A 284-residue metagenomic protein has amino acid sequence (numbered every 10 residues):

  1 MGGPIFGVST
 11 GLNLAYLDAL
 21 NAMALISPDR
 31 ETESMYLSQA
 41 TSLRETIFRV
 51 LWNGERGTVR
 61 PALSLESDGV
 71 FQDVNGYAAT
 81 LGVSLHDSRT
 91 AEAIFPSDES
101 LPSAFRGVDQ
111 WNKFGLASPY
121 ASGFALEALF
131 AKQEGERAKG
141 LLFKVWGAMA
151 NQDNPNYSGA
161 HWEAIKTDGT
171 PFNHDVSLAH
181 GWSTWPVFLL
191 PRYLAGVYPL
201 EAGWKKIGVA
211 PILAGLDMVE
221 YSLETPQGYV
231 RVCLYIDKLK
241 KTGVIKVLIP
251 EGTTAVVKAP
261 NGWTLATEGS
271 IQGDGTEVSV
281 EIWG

Functional and structural regions predicted by a protein language model:
P4-N173, G275: Catalytic cores of carbohydrate-active enzymes
E136-G284: Non-catalytic C-terminal accessory modules of carbohydrate-active enzymes
